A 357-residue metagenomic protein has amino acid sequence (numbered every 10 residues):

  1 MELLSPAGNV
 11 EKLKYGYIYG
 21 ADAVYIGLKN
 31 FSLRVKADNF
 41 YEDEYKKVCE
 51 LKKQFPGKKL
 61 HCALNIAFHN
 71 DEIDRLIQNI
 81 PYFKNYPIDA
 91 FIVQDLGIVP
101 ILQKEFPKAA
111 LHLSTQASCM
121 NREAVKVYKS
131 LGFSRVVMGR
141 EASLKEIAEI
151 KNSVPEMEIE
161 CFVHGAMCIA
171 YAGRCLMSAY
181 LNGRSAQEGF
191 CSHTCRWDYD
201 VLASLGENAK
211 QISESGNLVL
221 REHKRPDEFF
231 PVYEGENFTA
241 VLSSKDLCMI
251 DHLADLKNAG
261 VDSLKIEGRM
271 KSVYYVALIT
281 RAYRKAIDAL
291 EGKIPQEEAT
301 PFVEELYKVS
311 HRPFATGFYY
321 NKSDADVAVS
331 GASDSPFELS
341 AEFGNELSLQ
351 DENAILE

Functional and structural regions predicted by a protein language model:
M1-Y19, A23-L33, K59-L64, D71-I77 (+3 more regions): Surface-exposed amphipathic alpha-helical tracts and adjacent flexible/coil segments at the periphery of soluble enzymes
G8, F40-E44, D71-R75, V93-Q94 (+2 more regions): Short secondary-structure boundary/capping elements
R34-L51: Glycine-rich, positively charged N-terminal anion/phosphate-binding segment
K47-F68: Short hydrophobic interaction/assembly module
D74-S114, C119, K126: Well-ordered mid-protein domain cores that form the structural environment of catalytic cofactors
